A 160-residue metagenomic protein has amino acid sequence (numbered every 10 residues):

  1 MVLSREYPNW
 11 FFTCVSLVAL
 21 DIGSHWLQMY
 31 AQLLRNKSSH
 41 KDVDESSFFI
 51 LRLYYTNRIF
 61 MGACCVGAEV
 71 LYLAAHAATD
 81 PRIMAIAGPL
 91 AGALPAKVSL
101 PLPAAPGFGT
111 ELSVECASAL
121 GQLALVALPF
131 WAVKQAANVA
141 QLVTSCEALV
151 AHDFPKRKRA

Functional and structural regions predicted by a protein language model:
M1-L33: Multi-pass membrane catalytic core of lipid/isoprenoid biosynthesis enzymes
Q32-A160: C-terminal membrane-associated helical module and adjoining short loops/tails
